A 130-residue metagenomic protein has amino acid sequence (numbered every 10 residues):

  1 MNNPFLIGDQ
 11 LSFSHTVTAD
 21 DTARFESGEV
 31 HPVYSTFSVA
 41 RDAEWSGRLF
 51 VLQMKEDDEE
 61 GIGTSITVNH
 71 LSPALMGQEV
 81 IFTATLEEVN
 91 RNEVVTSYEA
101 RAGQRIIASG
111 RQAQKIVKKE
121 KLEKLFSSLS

Functional and structural regions predicted by a protein language model:
M1-S35: Catalytic strand-loop segment that frames the active site of acyl-thioester-processing enzymes
I7, M76, L86-S130: HotDog/MaoC-like acyl-thioester-processing domains
D9-F13, I62-I66, Q78-F82, N92-V94 (+1 more regions): A generic structural signal for short beta-strands and their flanking turns/coil linkers
S14-T16, T67-N69, T83-T85, E99 (+1 more regions): Residue-level recognition of well-ordered beta-strand positions that form the cores of beta-sheet-rich folds across
V17-A19, S72, I116-K118: Non-catalytic surface loops within mature trypsin-like serine protease
T36-A40: Conserved N-terminal beta-strand and adjoining loop/helix that marks the start of the Nudix/MutT-like hydrolase domain
G47-I81: Hydrophobic beta-strand-centered segment that forms part of the acyl-chain substrate-binding groove
